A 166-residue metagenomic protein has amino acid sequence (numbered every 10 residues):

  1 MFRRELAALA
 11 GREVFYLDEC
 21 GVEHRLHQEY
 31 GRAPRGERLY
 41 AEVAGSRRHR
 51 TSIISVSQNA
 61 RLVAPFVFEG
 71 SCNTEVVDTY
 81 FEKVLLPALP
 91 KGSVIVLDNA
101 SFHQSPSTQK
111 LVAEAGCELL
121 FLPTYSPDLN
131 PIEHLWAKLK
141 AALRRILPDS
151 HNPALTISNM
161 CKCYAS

Functional and structural regions predicted by a protein language model:
M1-E82: Extended, low-complexity cationic-aromatic segments
G11-V14, P131-S166: C-terminal anion-handling pockets and recognition modules
D18-C20, S55, F81, D98 (+3 more regions): Generic structural signal for small/hydrophobic residues in well-ordered secondary structure, especially within
C20-E23, Q58-L62, S101-H103, S126-D128 (+1 more regions): Short, solvent-exposed loop/turn segments at secondary-structure junctions
R25, V76-L122: RNase H-like DDE/DDD metal-dependent nuclease/strand-transfer catalytic core used by mobile genetic elements
H27, F66, P106-T108, I132: Short, well-ordered secondary-structure micro-motifs
R32-P34, A113, A137-K140: Short, hinge-like loop/turn segments at secondary-structure boundaries
R50, L97-N99, P106, L120-L143 (+1 more regions): RNase H-like two-metal-ion nuclease catalytic core shared by retroviral integrases and related mobile-element nucleases
